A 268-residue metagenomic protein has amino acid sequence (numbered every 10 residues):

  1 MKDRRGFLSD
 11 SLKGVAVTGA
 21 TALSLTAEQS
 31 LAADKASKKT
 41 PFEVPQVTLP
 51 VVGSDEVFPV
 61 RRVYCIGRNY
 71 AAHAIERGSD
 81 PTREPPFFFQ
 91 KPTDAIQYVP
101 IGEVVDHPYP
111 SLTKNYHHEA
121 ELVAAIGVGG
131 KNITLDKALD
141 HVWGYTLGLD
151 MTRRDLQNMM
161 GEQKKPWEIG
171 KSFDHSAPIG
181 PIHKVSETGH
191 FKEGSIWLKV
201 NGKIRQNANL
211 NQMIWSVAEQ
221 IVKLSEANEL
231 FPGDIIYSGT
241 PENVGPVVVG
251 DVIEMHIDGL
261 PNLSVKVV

Functional and structural regions predicted by a protein language model:
M1-T18: N-terminal secretory signal peptides and thylakoid transit peptides that target proteins across membranes
A20-L25: Hydrophobic h-region of N-terminal signal peptides that target proteins for export in Gram-negative bacteria
D34-N132, K137: Extended, compositionally biased flexible segments
D34-V57, H73, P100-E103, R154-V268: Catalytic-pocket segment enriched in acidic/His residues
R83-P85, P92, H118-L122, H141-L147 (+4 more regions): A generic structural signal for short beta-strands and their flanking turns/coil linkers
K91, L122, I126-V128, T146-M151 (+4 more regions): Short, structured patches in soluble enzyme cores that scaffold and shape functional sites
N132-I169: Hydrophobic, well-structured mid-protein blocks that either form specific transmembrane helices
